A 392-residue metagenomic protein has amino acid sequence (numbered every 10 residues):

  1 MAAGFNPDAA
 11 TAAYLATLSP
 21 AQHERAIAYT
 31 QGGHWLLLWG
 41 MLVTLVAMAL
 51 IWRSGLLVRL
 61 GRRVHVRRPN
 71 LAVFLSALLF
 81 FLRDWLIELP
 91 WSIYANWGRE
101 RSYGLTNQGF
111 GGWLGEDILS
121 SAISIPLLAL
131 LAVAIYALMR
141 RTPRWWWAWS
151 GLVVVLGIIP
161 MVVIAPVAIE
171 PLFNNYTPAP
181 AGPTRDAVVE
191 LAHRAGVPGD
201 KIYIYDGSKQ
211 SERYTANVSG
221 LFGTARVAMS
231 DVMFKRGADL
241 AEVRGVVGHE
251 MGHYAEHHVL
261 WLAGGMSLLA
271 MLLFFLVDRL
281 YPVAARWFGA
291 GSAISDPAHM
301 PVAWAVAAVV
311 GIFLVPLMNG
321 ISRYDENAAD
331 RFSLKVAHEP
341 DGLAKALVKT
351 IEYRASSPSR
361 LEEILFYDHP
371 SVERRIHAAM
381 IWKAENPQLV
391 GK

Functional and structural regions predicted by a protein language model:
A2-S54, V58-I294, A308-K392: Polar-ligand-bearing catalytic/cofactor-coordination segments of membrane-embedded or membrane-tethered inner-membrane
I294-A303: N-terminal signal-anchor/signal peptide hydrophobic helix marking the start of the first transmembrane segment
